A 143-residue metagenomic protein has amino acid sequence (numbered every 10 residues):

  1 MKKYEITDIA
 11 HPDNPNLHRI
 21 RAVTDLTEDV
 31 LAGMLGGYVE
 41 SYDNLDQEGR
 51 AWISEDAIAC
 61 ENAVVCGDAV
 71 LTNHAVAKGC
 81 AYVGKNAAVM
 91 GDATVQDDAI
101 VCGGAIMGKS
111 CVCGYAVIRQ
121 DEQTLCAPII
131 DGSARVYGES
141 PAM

Functional and structural regions predicted by a protein language model:
M1-R50, D56, D68, H74 (+6 more regions): Terminal amphipathic alpha-helical/low-complexity segments used for targeting or macromolecular assembly
Y4-E5, V64, C80, A88 (+1 more regions): Residue-level detector of intrinsically disordered/flexible regions characterized by low predicted structural confidence
C102-G103, G108, C113-Y115, D121: Sequence-level preference for short, compositionally simple segments enriched in small aliphatic or small polar residues
G114-M143: Long terminal segments
